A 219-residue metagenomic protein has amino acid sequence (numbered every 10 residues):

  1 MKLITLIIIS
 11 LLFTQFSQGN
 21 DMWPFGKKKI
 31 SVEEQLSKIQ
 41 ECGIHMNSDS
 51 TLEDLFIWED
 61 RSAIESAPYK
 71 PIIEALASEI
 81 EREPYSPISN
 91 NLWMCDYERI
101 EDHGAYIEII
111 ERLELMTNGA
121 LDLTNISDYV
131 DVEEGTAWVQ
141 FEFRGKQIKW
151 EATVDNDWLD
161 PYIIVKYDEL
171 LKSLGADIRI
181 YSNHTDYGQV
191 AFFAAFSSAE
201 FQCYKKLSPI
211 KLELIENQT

Functional and structural regions predicted by a protein language model:
M1-D21: Classical Sec-dependent N-terminal signal peptides that target proteins to the secretory pathway
D21-T219: Contiguous interface-forming segments/domains that mediate binding rather than catalysis
